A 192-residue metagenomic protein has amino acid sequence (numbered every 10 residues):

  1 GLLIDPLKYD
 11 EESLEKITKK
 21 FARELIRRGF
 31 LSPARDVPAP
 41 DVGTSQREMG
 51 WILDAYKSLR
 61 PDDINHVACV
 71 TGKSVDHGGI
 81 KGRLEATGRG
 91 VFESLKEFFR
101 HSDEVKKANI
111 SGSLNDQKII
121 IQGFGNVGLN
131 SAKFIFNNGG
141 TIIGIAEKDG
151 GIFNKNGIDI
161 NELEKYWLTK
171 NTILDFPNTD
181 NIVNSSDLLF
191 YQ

Functional and structural regions predicted by a protein language model:
G1-N115: Glycine/serine-rich phosphate-binding loop and adjoining beta1-alpha1 elements at the start of nucleotide-handling
G78-Y191: Glycine-rich phosphate/diphosphate-binding loop of Rossmann-like nucleotide-binding domains
